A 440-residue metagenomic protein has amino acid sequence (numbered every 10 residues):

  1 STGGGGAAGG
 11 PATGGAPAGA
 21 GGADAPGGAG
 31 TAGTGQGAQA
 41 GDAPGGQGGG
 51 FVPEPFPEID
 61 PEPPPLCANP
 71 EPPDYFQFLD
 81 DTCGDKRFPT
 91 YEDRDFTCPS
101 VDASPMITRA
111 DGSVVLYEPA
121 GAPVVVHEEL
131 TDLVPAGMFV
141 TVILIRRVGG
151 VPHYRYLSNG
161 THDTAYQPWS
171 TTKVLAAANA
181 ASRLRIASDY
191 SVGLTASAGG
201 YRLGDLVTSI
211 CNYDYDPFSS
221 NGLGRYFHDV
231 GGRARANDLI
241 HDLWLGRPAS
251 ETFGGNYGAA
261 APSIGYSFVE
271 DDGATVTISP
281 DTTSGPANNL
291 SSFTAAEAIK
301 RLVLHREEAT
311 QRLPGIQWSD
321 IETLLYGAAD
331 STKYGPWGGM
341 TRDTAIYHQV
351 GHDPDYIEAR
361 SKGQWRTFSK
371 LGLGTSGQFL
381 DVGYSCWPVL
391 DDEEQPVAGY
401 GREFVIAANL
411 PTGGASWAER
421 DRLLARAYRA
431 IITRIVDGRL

Functional and structural regions predicted by a protein language model:
S1-E54: Ser/Thr-rich, Pro/Gly/Ala-heavy low-complexity intrinsically disordered linkers and tails of secreted extracellular
V52-V124, A287, K300-L440: Structured C-terminal helix/loop/strand segments within mature extracytoplasmic catalytic/sensor domains
F96-E129, G137, A198-R312, I316: Active-site-adjacent helix/loop patches that line small-molecule binding or acyl-intermediate pockets
V134-A165, A181: Short, conserved catalytic-motif segment at the N-terminal edge
P135-F139, T161-D163, Q167-T172, L290 (+2 more regions): Extracytoplasmic
A165-S191, I406: Active-site SXXK
A178-I186, R225, E297-L304, T433: Short glycine/serine- and small hydrophobic-enriched flexible loop segments
S182-T208: Short, well-structured active-site flanking segments
